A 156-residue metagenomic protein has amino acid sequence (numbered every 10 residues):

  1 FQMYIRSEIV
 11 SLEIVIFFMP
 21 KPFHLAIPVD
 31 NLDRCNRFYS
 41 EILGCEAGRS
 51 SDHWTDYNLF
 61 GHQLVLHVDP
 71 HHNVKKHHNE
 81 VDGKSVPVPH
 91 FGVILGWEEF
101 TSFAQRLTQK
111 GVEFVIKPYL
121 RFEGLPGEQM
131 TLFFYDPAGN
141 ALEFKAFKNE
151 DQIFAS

Functional and structural regions predicted by a protein language model:
I9, I14-D33, H90-F91, L95 (+1 more regions): N-terminal beta-strand motif that seeds the catalytic metal site of vicinal oxygen chelate
F18, A104-S156: Vicinal oxygen chelate
K21-F23, H53, H62, P87-P89 (+1 more regions): A generic structural signal for short beta-strands and their flanking turns/coil linkers
P22-D30, N58, H78-R106, Q129-Y135: Vicinal oxygen chelate
P28-H72: Core segments of cupin and vicinal oxygen chelate
V65-L66, H72-K76, E150-I153: A short local loop/turn or secondary-structure capping micro-motif enriched for an aromatic residue
